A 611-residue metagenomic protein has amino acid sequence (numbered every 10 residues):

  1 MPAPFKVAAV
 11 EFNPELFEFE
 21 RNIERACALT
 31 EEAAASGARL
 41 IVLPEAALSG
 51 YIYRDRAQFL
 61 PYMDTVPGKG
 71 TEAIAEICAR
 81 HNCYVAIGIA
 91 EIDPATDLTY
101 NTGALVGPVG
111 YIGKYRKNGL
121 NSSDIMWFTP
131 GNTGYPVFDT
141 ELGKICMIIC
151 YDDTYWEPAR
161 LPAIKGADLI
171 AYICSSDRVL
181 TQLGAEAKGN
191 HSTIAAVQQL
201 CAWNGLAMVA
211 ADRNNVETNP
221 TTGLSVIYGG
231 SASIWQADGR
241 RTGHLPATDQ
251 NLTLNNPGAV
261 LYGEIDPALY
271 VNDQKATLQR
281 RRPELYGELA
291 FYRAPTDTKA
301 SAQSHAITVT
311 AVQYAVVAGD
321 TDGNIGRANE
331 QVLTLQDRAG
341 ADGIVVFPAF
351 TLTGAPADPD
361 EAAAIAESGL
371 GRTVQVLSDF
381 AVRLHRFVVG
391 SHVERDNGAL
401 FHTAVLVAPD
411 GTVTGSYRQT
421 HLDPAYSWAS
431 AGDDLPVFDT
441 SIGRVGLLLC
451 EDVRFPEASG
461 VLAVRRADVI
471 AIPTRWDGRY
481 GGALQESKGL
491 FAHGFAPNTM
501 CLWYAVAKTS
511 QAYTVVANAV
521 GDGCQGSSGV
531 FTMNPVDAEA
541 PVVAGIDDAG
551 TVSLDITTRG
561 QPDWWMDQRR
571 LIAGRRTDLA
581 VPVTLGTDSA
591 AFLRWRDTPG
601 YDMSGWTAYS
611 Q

Functional and structural regions predicted by a protein language model:
M1-L40, S301-A339: N-terminal glycine-/serine-/threonine-rich phosphate-binding loop
A8, I112, F138-E141, P162 (+4 more regions): Ligand-binding pocket scaffold of soluble enzyme catalytic domains
F12, E45, G88-A90, I149-C150 (+9 more regions): Active-site-proximal beta-strand/loop segments in catalytic clefts of secreted hydrolases
F19, E24-P108, I112, S176-L206 (+2 more regions): Cys-nucleophile CN-hydrolase/nitrilase-fold catalytic domain and related Cys-dependent amidase chemistry that acts on
V66-A86, D153-L261, E367-V389, R454-T551: CN hydrolase (nitrilase-like) catalytic-core segments centered on the catalytic cysteine and neighboring Lys/Glu
E76, P94-A195, Q199, T253-A259 (+5 more regions): Active-site catalytic loop in hydrolytic enzyme cores
I87-I89, N101-L105, P136, A232-I234 (+6 more regions): Short beta-strand scaffold segments in enzyme catalytic cores
W203, A207, D212-A306, V437 (+2 more regions): C-terminal beta-strand edge segments of enzyme domains
